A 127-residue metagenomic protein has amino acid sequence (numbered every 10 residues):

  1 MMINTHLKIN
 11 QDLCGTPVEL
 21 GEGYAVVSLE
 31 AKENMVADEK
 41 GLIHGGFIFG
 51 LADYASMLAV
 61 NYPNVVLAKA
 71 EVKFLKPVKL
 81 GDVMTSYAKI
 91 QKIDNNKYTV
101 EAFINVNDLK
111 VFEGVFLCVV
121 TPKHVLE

Functional and structural regions predicted by a protein language model:
M1-N34: Non-catalytic linker/capping segments at the edges of enzyme domains
Q11, A37, G41-L42, P77 (+1 more regions): Short glycine- and Lys/Arg-enriched binding-loop motifs that mark or flank ligand-binding interfaces
D12, E22-V26, K69, V83-T85 (+2 more regions): Intrinsic-disorder/low-complexity, polar/charged segments enriched in Ser/Thr/Lys/Arg/Asp/Glu/Gln
G15, N64, K79-L80, Q91-E127: HotDog/MaoC-like acyl-thioester-processing domains
V27, A70-F74, A88, A102 (+1 more regions): A structural signal for short, well-ordered beta-strand segments
V36-D53, M57: Compact, glycine-rich, soluble single-domain proteins
A37-G41, A68, K123-H124: A short, polar/proline- and glycine-enriched secondary-structure boundary/capping micro-motif
Y54-I90: Hydrophobic beta-strand-centered segment that forms part of the acyl-chain substrate-binding groove
